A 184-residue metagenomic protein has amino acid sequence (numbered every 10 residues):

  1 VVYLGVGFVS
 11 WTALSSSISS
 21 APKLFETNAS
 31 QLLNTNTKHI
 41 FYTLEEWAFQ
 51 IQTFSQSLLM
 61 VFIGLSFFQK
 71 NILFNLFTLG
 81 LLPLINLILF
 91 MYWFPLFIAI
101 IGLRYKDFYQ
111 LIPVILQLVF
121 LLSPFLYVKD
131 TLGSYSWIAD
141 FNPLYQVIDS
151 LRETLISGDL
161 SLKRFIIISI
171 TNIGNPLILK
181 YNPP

Functional and structural regions predicted by a protein language model:
V1-L65: Hydrophobic alpha-helical transmembrane segments of multi-pass membrane transport proteins
L4, F8, I112-L116, T171: Hydrophobic alpha-helical transmembrane segments of polytopic
V9-A21, I88-I100, L121-D130, P176-N182: Transmembrane alpha-helical segments that form the membrane-embedded catalytic/substrate-channel core of multi-pass
S20-N34, A99, L103, Q110 (+2 more regions): Short amphipathic alpha-helical coupling elements at transmembrane boundaries
Q31, F49, T53-Q56, Q110 (+2 more regions): Hydrophobic side chains within alpha-helical segments
H39, E46-Q110, D159-Y181: Alpha-helical transmembrane segments and their short interhelical loops
Y105-P124: Pore- or pathway-lining transmembrane helices of multi-pass membrane proteins that form conduits for solutes/ions
L118-I166: Short hydrophobic, aromatic-rich alpha-helical segments embedded in or entering the lipid bilayer of multi-pass
